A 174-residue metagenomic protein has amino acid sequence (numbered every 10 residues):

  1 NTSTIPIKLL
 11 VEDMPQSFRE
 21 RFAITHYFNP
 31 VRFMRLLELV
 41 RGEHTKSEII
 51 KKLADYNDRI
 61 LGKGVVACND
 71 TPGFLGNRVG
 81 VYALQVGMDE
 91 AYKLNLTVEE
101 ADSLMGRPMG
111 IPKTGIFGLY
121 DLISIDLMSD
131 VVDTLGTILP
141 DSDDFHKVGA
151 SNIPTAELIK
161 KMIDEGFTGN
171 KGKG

Functional and structural regions predicted by a protein language model:
N1-G174: N-terminal glycine-rich phosphate-binding loop for ADP-containing cofactors
